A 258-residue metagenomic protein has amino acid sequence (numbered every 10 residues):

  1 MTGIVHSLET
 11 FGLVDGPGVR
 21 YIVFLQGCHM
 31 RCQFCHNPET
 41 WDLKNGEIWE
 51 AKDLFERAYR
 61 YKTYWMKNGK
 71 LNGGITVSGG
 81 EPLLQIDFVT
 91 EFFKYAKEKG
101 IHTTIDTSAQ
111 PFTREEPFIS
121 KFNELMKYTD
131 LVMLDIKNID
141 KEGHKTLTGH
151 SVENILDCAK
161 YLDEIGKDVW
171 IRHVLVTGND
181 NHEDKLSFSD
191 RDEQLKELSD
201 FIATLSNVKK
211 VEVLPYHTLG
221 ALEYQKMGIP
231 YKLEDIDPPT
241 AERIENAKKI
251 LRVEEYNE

Functional and structural regions predicted by a protein language model:
M1-F24, H29-N45, R60-G69: N-terminal [4Fe-4S]-dependent radical SAM core
M1-P17, L175-E258: Auxiliary Fe-S-binding modules of radical SAM enzymes
P38-L43, K145-S151, G228-I236: Short glycine-enriched, charge-decorated loop/helix-capping segments at active-site entrances that position
G46-E56: Short cysteine/histidine-rich metal-coordination sites, predominantly Zn2+-binding motifs
I48, I119, G149, P238-A241: Short, conserved loop/turn and helix-capping segments at secondary-structure boundaries that abut family-defining
Y59-G74, G79, L83-L214, L219: Conserved AdoMet/S-adenosylmethionine-binding subsite of the radical SAM
